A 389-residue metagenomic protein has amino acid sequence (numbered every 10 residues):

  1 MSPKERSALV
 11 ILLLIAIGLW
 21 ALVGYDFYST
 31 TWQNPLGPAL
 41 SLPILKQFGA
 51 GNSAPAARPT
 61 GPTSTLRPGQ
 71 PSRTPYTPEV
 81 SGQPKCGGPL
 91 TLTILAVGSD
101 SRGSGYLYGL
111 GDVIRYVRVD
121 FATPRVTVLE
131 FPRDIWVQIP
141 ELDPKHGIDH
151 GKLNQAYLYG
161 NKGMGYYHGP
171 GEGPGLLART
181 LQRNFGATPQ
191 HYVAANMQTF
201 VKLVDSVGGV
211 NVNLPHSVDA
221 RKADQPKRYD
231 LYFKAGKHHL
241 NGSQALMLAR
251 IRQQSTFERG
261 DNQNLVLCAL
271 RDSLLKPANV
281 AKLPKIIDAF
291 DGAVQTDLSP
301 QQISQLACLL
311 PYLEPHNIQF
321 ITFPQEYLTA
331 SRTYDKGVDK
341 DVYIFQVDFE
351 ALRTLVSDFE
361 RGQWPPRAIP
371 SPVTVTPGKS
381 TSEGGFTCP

Functional and structural regions predicted by a protein language model:
S2-P389: Non-catalytic, solvent-exposed segments at the cell envelope interface
